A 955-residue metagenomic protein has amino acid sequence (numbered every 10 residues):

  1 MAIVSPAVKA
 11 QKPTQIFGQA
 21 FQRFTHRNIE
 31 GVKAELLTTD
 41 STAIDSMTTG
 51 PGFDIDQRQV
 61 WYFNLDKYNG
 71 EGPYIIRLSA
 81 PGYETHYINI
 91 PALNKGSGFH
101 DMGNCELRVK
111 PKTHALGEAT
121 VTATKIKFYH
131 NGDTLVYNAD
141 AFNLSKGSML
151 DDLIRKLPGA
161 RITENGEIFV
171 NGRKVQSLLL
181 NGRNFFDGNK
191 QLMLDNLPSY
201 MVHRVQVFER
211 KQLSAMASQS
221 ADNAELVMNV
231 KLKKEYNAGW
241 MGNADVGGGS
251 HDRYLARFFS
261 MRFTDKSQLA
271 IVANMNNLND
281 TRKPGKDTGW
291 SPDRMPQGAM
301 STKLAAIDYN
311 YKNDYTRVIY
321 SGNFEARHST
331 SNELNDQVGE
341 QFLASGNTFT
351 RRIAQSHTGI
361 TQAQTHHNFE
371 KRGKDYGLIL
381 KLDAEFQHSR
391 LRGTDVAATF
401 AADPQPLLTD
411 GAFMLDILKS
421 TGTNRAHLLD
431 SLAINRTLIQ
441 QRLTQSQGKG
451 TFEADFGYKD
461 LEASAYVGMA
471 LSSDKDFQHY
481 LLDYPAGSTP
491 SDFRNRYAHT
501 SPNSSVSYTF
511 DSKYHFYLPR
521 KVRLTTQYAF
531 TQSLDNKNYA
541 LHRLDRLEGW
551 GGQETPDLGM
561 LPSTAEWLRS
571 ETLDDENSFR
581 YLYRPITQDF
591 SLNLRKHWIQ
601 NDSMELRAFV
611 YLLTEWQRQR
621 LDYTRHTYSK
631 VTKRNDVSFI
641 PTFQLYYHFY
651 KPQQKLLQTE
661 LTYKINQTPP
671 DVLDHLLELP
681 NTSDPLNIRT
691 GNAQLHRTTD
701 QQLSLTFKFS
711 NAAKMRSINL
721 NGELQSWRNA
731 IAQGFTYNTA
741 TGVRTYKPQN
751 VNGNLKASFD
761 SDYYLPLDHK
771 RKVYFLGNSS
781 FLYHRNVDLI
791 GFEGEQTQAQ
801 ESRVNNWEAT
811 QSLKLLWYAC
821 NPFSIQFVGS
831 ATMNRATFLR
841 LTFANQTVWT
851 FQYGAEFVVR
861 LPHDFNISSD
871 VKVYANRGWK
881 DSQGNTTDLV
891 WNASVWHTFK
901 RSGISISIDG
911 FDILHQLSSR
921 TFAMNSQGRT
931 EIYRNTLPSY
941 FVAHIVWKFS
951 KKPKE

Functional and structural regions predicted by a protein language model:
Q11, Q19-E30, K125: Structural motif
T25-D40, I44, H130: Short, ordered, surface-exposed loop/turn motifs in non-cytosolic proteins
E35-L37, R77-P81, F99-D140, T163-N165 (+2 more regions): Short, acidic, small-residue-rich periplasmic hinge/interaction motif at the N-terminus of Gram-negative outer-membrane
D40-Y62: Short, acidic Ser/Thr/Gly-rich low-complexity loop/linker segments typical of extracellular and cell-surface proteins
S41-A43, W61-N64, Y68-A92: A short, solvent-exposed loop/turn motif at the edges and junctions of modular extracellular/periplasmic domains
D151-F186, S214-D222, N229: Extracytoplasmic beta-strand/coil segments of soluble accessory domains associated with Gram-negative outer-membrane
R183-K211, D265: Short acidic/polar hinge/loop motifs at secondary-structure boundaries that mediate gating or recognition
G188-Q191, K211-D252, K266-E955: Primarily recognizes Gram-negative and organellar outer-membrane beta-barrels
